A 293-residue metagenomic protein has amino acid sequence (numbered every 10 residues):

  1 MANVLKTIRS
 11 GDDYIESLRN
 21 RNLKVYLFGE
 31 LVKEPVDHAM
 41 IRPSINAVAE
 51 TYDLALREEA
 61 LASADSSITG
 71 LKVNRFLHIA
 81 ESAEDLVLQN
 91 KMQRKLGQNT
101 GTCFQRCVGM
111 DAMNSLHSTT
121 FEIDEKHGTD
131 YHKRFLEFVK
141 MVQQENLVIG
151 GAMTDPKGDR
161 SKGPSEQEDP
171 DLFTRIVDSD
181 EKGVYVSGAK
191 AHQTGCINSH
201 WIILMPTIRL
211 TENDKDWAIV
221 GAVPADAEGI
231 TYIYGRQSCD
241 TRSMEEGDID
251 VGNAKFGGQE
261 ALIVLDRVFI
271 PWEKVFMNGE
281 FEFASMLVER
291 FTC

Functional and structural regions predicted by a protein language model:
A2-L54: N-terminal-proximal low-complexity accessory segments that begin disordered and transition into the first
L27, G150-M153, Y185-S187: General beta-strand structural signal in soluble alpha/beta enzymes
H38-R42, L71-L77, S165-Q167: Glycine-rich loop at the start of a catalytic domain that most often binds anionic cofactors/ligands
A39-R42, N46, K140-Q143, Y185: Generic structural signal for well-ordered, non-transmembrane alpha-helical segments in soluble/cytosolic regions
N46-A62, I219-A222: Acidic, aromatic-enriched beta-alpha/helix-loop junctions
D53-I149: Internal helix-loop-helix
N146-D159: A short, Trp-centered hydrophobic/proline-enriched beta-strand micro-motif
P156-C293: FAD-binding core of flavoproteins
